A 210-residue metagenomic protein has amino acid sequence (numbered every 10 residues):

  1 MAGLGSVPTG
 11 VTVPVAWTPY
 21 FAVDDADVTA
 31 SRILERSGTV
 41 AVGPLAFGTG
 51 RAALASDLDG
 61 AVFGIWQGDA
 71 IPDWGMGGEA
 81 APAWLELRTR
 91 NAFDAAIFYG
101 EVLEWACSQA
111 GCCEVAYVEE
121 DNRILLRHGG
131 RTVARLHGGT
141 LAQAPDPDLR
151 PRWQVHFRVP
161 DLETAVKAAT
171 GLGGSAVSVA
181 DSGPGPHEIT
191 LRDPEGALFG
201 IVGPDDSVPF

Functional and structural regions predicted by a protein language model:
M1-P14, D57-D69, A110-R150, P194 (+1 more regions): Conserved short beta-strand elements that form part of the metal-binding/catalytic scaffold of enzyme active sites
V13, W17, T49, A81 (+3 more regions): Exposed loop/turn and edge beta-strand positions of beta-sandwich/beta-sheet ligand-binding modules
A16-P19, W66-G111, R152-V155, P204-F210: N-terminal beta-strand motif that seeds the catalytic metal site of vicinal oxygen chelate
P19-D59, V155-L198: Vicinal oxygen chelate
V23-D25, D69, T89-N91, T140 (+3 more regions): Non-catalytic surface loops within mature trypsin-like serine protease
D24-E35, I71, R90-G100, G139: Short N-terminal helix-initiation segments at or just after the protein's N-terminus
E35, G43-T49, T89-T132, A165 (+1 more regions): Core segments of cupin and vicinal oxygen chelate
G50-R51, V62, P72-G75: Short, well-ordered, mixed-charge alpha-helical segments that flank or form enzyme active sites
